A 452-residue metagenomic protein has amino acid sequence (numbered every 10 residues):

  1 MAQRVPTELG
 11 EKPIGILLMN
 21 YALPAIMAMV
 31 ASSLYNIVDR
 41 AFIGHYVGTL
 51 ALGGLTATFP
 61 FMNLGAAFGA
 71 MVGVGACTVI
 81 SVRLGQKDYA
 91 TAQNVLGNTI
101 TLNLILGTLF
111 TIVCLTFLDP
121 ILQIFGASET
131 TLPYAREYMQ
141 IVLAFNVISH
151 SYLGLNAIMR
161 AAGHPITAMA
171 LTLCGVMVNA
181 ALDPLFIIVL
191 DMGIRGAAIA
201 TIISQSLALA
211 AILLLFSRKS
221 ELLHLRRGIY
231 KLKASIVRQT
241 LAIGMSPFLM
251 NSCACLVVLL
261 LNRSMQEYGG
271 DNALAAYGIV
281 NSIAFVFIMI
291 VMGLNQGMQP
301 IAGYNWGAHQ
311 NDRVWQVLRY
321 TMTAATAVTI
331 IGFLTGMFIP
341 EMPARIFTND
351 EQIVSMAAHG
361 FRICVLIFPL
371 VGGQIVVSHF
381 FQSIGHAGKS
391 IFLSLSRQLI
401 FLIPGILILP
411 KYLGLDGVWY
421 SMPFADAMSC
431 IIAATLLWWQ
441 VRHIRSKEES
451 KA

Functional and structural regions predicted by a protein language model:
M1-A22, I80-V147, V189-G244, A302-I367 (+1 more regions): Short alpha-helical transmembrane segments in multi-pass integral membrane proteins
E11, G15-L34, V38, F61-F68 (+7 more regions): Residue-level signal for short hydrophobic patches within transmembrane helices of multi-pass membrane transporters
N20-D39, I141, G175, S204-A208 (+3 more regions): Transmembrane helical elements of multi-pass membrane transporters/channels
A31, Y35, G65-G69, L109 (+14 more regions): Residue-level hotspots within pore-lining transmembrane alpha-helices of multi-pass secondary transporters
L34-G53, L122-E129, L185-M192, S252-S282 (+4 more regions): Helix-terminus/linker motif at the lipid-water interface of multi-pass membrane proteins
R40, T49-L52, Y89, L118 (+6 more regions): Membrane-helix interface/capping residues of multi-pass secondary transporters
L52-I112, S149-A168, A276-L334, F338-P340 (+1 more regions): Small-residue-rich hydrophobic transmembrane alpha-helices
G73, I141-R160, L171-N179, A197-A210 (+4 more regions): Short runs within selected transmembrane alpha-helices of multi-pass transporters and secretion channels
